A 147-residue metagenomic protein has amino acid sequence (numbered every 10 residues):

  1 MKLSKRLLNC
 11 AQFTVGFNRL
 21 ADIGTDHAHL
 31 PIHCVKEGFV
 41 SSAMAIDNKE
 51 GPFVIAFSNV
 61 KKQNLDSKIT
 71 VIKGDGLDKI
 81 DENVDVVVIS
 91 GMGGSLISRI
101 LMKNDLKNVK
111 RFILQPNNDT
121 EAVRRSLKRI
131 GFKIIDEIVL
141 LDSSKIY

Functional and structural regions predicted by a protein language model:
M1-N18, I32-H33, E50: S-adenosyl-L-methionine
K2-K5, S95-Y147: Class I S-adenosyl-L-methionine
C10-F17, D78-D81, L106: Glycine-rich helix-loop-beta junction characteristic of Rossmann-like nucleotide cofactor-binding loops
F17-D26: Conserved class I S-adenosyl-L-methionine
H27-F39: Conserved SAM-binding loop of SAM-dependent methyltransferases across substrates and taxa, primarily the Class I
S42-D47: Conserved SAM-binding motif I beta-strand of class I
E50, V54-E82: S-adenosyl-L-methionine
V84-G91: Short SAM/SAH-binding signature in class I
